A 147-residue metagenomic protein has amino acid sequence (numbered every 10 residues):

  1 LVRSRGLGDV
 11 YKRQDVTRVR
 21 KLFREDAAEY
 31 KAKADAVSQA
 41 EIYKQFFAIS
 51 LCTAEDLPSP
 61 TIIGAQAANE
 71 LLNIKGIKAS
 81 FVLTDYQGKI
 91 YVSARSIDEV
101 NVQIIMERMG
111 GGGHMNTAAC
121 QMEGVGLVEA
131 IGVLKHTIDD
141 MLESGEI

Functional and structural regions predicted by a protein language model:
S4-I147: Hydrophobic helix-and-loop "lid/oligomerization" segment in the mid-to-C-terminal part of catalytic domains
